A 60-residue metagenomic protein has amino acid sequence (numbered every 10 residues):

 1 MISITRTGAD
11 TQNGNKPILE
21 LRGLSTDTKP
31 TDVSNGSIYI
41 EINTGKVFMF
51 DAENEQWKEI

Functional and structural regions predicted by a protein language model:
M1-K46, Q56-E59: Extracellular/surface-exposed low-complexity repeats and stalk/linker segments enriched in Gly/Pro and small polar
